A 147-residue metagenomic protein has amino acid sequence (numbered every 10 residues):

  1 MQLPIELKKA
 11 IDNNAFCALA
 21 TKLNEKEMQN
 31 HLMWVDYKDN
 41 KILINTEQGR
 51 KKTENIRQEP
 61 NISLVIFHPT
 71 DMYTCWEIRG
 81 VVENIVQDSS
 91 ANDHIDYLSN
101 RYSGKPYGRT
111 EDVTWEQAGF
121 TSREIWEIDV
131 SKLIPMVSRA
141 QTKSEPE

Functional and structural regions predicted by a protein language model:
M1-C17, P146-E147: Extreme N-terminal tail/first-helix region
Q2, C75-E147: Charged, gly/pro-rich active-site loop segments
I11-D12, R57-Q58, G119: Alpha-helix boundary recognition
N14-Q48, I56, I62-I66, W76-I78: Short beta-strand segments
E25-E27, T70-M72, E116-F120: A short beta-turn/loop motif at secondary-structure boundaries
E47-K51, Y102: Short, solvent-exposed aromatic-acidic interface loops
R50-K52, D71, T142-K143: Short, surface-exposed beta-strand-loop junctions and turns on beta-sheet-rich folds
